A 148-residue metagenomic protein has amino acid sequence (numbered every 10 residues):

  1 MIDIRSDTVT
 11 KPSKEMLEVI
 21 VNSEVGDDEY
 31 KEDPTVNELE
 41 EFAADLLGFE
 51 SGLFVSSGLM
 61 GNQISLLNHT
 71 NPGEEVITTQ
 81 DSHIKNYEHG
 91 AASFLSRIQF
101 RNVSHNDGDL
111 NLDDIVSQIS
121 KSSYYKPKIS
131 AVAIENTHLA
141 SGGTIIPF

Functional and structural regions predicted by a protein language model:
M1-L17: Polybasic, low-complexity association/targeting segments
I2, S51-L53, E74-V76, Q99-R101 (+1 more regions): Structural motif
P12-G58, Q80-D81, K85: Conserved N-terminal alpha-helix of the aminotransferase class I/II PLP-enzyme fold
E50-T70, V103-S104: Conserved core of the PLP fold type I
N68-N86: Conserved PLP-anchoring active-site segment centered on the Schiff-base-forming lysine
Y87-Q99: Active-site-proximal loop->helix
S96-F148: PLP-dependent aminotransferase-class I/II
